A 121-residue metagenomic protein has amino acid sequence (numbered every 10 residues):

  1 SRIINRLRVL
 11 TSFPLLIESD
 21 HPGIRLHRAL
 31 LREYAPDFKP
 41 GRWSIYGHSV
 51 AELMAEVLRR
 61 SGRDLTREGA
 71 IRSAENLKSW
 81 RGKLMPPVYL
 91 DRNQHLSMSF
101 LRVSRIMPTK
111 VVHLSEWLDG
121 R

Functional and structural regions predicted by a protein language model:
S1-R121: Extracytosolic ligand-binding ectodomains
